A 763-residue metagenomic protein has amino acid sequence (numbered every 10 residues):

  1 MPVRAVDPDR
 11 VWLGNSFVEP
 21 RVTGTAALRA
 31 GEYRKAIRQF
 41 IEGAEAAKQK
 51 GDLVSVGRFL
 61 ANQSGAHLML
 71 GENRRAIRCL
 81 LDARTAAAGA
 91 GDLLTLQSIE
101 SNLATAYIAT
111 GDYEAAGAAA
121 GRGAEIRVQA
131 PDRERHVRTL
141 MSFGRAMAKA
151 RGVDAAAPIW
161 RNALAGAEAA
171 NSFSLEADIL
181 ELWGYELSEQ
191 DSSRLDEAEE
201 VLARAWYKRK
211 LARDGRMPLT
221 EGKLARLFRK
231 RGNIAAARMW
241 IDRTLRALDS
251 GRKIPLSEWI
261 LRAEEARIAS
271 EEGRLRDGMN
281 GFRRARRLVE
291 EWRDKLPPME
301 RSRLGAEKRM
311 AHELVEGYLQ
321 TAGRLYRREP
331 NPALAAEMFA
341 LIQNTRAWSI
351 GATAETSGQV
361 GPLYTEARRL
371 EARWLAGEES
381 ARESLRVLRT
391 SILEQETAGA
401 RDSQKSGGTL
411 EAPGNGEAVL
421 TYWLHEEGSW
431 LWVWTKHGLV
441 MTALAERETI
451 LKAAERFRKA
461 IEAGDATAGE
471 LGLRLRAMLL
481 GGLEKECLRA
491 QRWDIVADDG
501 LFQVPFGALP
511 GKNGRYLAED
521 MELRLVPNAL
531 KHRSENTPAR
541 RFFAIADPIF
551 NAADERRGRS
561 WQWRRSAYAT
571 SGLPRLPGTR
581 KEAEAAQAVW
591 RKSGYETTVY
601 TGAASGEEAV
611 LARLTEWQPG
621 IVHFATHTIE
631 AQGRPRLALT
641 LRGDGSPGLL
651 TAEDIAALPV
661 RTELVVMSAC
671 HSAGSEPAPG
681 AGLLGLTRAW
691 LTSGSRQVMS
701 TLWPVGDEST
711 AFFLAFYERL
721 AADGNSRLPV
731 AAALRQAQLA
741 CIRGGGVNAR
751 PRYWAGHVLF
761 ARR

Functional and structural regions predicted by a protein language model:
M1-R34, R38-E45: N-terminal leader/linker segments that initiate helical-solenoid repeat arrays
N15-R29, V54-M69, L94-A109, E134-K149 (+4 more regions): Conserved alpha-helical positions within TPR/SEL1-like repeat arrays
L28, K48, L68, A88 (+9 more regions): Hydrophobic/aromatic side-chain positions at a characteristic register within alpha-helices of tetratricopeptide repeats
R29-R34, R38, L68-R78, A109-E114 (+4 more regions): Inter-helical turn/loop elements of alpha-helical hairpins
G31, G51, G71, G91 (+6 more regions): Residue-level detector of the short coil/turn that links helix A to helix B within each tetratricopeptide repeat
I41, K48-Q49, E72-G89, D112-Q129 (+2 more regions): Tandem repeat domain/solenoid detector
G121, V153-D154, R161-S174, D178-A466 (+7 more regions): Alpha-helical solenoid repeat scaffolds used for protein-protein interaction
G399-R763: Catalytic cores of enzymes
